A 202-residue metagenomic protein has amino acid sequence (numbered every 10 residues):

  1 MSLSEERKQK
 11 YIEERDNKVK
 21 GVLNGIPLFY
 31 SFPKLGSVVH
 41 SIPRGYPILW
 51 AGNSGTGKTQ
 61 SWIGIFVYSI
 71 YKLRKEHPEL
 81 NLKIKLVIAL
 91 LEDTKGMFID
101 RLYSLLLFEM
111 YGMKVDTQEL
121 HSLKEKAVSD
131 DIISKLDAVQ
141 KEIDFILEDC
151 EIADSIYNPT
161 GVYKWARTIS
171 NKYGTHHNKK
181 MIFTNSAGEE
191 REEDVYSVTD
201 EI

Functional and structural regions predicted by a protein language model:
S2-G112: The Walker A/P-loop phosphate-binding site
S37, L73-S197: Cytosolic-facing regulatory segments adjacent to core modules
V198-I202: Short acidic catalytic loops
